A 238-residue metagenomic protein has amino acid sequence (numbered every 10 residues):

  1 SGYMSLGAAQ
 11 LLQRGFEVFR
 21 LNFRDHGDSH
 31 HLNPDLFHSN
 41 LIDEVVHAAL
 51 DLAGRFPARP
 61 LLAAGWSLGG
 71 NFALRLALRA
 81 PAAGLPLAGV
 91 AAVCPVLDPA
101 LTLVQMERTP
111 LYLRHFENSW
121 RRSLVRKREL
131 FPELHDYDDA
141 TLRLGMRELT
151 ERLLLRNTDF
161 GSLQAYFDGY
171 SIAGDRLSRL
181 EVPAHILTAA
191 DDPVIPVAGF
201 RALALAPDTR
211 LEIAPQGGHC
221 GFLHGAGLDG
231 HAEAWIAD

Functional and structural regions predicted by a protein language model:
G2-R20: Short amphipathic alpha-helix adjacent to the substrate-entry channel of hydrolases
Y3, F19, R24-L62: Catalytic nucleophile-loop/oxyanion-hole region of alpha/beta-hydrolase and closely related hydrolase-like folds
R24-G27, L97, G218-H219: Alpha/beta-hydrolase active-site loop signature
G54, A58-N157: Alpha/beta-hydrolase-fold enzymes
R152-R176: Active-site nucleophile elbow and catalytic-triad environment of alpha/beta-hydrolase enzymes
L180, I186-T188, D192: Short beta-strand/loop motif that positions the catalytic acidic residue of the alpha/beta-hydrolase fold
A190-R210, A214: Conserved loop-alpha-helix segment in the C-terminal half of the alpha/beta-hydrolase fold that carries the catalytic
G217-H231: Catalytic histidine-centered segment of alpha/beta-hydrolase-like enzymes
